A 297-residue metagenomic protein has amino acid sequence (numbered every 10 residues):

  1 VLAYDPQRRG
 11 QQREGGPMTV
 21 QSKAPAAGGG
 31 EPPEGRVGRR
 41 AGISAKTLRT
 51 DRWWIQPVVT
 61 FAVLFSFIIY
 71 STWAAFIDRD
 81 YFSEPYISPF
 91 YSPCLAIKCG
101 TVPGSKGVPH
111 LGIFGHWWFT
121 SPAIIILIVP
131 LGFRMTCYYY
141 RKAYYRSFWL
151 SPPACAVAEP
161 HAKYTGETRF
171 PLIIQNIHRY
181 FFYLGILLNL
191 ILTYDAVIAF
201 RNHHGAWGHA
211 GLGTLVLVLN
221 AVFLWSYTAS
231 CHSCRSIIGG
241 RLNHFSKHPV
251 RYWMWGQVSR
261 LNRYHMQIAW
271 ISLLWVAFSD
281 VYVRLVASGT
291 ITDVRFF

Functional and structural regions predicted by a protein language model:
V1-P17: Short, Lys/Arg-enriched N-terminal segments with co-localized hydrophobic residues within the first ~10-30 amino acids
Y4-D5, T19-F297: Membrane-embedded alpha-helical bundles that constitute the cytochrome b-like, heme-associated redox core of multi-pass
